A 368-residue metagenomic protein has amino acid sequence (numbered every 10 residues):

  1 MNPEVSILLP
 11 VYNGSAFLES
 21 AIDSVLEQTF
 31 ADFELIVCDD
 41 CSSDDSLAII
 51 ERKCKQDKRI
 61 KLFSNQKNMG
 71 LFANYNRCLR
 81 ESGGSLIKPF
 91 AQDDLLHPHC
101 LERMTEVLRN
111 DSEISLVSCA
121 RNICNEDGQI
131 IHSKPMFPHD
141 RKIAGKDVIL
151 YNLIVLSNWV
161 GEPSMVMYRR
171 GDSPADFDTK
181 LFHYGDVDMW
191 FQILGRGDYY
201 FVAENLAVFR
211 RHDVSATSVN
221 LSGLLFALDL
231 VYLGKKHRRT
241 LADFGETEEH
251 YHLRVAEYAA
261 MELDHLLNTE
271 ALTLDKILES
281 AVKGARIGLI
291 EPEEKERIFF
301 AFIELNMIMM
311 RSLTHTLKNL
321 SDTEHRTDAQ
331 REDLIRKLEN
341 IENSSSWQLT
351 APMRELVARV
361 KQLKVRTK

Functional and structural regions predicted by a protein language model:
M1-L26: N-proximal low-complexity "stem/linker" segments adjacent to membrane-targeting elements
P3-S6, E34, D188: Cell-envelope/extracellular polymer assembly enzymes that use nucleotide-activated donors
D39-A48, K67, A91: A conserved acidic beta->alpha catalytic loop
S64-S82, L95: Glycine-rich, basic loop-to-helix element that forms the pyrophosphate-binding segment of sugar-nucleotide handling
R80, C119, P138-L230: Conserved nucleotide-sugar donor-binding catalytic segment
I87: Short aromatic/hydrophobic "clamp" motif used to bind/position activated sugar donors
H99-S133: Conserved donor NDP-sugar-binding/catalytic core segment of glycosyltransferases
R286-K368: Boundary detector for helix-to-coil junctions that initiate low-complexity/charged tails
